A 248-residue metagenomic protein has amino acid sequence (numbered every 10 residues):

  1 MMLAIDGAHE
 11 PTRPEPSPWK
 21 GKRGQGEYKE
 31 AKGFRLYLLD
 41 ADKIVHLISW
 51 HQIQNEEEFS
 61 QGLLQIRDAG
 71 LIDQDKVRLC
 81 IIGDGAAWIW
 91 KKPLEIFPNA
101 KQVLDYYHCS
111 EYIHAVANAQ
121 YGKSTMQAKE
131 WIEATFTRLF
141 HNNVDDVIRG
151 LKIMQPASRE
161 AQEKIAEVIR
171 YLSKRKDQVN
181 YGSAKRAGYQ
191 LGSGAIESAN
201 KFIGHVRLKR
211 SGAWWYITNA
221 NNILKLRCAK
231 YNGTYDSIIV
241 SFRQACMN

Functional and structural regions predicted by a protein language model:
M1-N248: Catalytic center-proximal scaffold of phosphoryl-transfer enzymes
